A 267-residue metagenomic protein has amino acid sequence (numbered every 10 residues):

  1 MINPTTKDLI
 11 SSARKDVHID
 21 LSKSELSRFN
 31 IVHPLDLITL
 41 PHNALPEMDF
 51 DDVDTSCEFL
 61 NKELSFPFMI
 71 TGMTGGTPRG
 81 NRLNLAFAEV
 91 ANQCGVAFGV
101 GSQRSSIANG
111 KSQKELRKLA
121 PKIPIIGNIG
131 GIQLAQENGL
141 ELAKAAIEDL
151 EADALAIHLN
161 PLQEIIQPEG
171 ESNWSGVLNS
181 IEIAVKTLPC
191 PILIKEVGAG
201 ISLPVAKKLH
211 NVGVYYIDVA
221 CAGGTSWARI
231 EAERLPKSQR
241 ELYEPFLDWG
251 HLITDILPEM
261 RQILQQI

Functional and structural regions predicted by a protein language model:
M1-L60, L64: An N-cap/entry alpha-helix motif that binds or orients negatively charged groups
V17, S27-L35, F59-N61, L85-A91 (+3 more regions): A broad, low-specificity signal for short, low-complexity segments enriched in glycine/proline and polar/charged
P41, E58, T71, I126-N128: Residues in well-ordered beta-strands of folded domains
D51, R79-L83, I107-K111, N138 (+2 more regions): Short secondary-structure boundary/capping elements
D52-L60, N84-F87, N109-R117, L142-A146: Short, charged beta->alpha transition segments
E58-N109: Active-site cofactor/substrate anionic-group-binding motifs, chiefly glycine- and Lys/Arg-rich phosphate-binding loops
A88-Q93, P121-I125, G131-I267: Alpha/beta enzyme core
Q93-G131: A gly/proline- and charged-residue-enriched helix-loop-helix capping module
